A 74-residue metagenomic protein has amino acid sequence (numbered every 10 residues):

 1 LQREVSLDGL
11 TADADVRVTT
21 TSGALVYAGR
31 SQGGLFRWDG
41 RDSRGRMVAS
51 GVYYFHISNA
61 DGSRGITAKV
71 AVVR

Functional and structural regions predicted by a protein language model:
L1-R17, L35: Glycine-centered coil/turn sites that cap beta-strands in beta-rich domains
E4-S6, V52-R74: C-terminal tail/sorting-segment detector
S6-D8, G23-A24, R37-G40: A generic short-segment signal for beta-strand/edge and adjacent turn/coil regions
T11-D13, A24, G33, S43: A generic structural motif
V18-V26, Y53-F55: Short, glycine-anchored, charge-dense loop/turn motifs used at functional sites
L25-Y27, M47, I66: Residue-level detector of beta-propeller blades
R30-G62: Short, surface-exposed loop/turn motifs with a glycine/proline- and acidic-biased composition
